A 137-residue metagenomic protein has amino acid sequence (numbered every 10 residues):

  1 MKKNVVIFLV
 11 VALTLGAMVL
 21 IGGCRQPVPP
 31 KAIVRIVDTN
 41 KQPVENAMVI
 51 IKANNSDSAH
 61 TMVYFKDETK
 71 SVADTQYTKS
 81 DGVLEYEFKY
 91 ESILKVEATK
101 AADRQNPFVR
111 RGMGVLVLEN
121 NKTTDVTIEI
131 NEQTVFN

Functional and structural regions predicted by a protein language model:
M1-G22: Sec-dependent bacterial lipoprotein signal peptides
R25-P27: Bacterial signal peptide processing site
A32-D38: A short, amphipathic beta-strand motif
N40-D67: Short, ordered, surface-exposed loop/turn motifs in non-cytosolic proteins
S58-L84: Short, acidic Ser/Thr/Gly-rich low-complexity loop/linker segments typical of extracellular and cell-surface proteins
S80-K95: Short Pro-Gly-centered beta-turn/loop motif in secreted/extracellular proteins
I93-V117: A short, solvent-exposed loop/turn motif at the edges and junctions of modular extracellular/periplasmic domains
M113-N137: Extracellular beta-sheet/turn segments enriched in Thr/Pro/Gly and aliphatic residues
